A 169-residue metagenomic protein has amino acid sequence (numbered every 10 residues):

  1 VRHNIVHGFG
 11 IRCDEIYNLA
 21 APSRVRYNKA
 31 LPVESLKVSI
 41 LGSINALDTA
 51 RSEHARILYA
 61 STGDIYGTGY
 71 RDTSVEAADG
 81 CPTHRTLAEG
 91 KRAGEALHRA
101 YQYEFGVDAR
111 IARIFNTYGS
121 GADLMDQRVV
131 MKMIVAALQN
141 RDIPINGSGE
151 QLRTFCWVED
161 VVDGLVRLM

Functional and structural regions predicted by a protein language model:
V1-K37, T49: NAD(P)H-binding glycine-rich loop region in Rossmannoid oxidoreductase-like domains and their noncatalytic homologs
R2, R26-K29, Y66, Y118 (+2 more regions): Nucleotide phosphate-binding site architecture
R12-D14, H54, G106: Residue-level detector of structured alpha->beta connecting loops
D14, R26, V33, I44 (+2 more regions): Residues in well-ordered alpha-helical elements
I16-P22, I57-G63, A112-I114: SDR active-site strand-loop-helix element
A30-D48, R56, I65-I111, N116 (+1 more regions): Catalytic helix-loop patch of NAD(P)-dependent Rossmann-fold dehydrogenases
R71-D72, A96-T154, V158-R167: NAD(P)-dependent short-chain dehydrogenase/reductase
